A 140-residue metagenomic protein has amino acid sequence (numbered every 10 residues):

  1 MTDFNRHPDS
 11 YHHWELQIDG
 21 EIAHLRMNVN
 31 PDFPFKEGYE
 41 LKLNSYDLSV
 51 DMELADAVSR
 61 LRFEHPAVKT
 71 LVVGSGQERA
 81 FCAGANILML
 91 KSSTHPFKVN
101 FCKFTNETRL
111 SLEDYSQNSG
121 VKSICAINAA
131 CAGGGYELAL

Functional and structural regions predicted by a protein language model:
M1-F35: Short beta-strand/loop segment at the start of cytosolic alpha/beta domains
D3, G38, R79-C82, A132: Short, functionally important structural connectors and interaction interfaces within domains
G20-M27, D47-P96, N106-A126: A structural preference for short, pocket-lining loop segments at secondary-structure junctions
F35-E40, G84-N86: Short acidic, glycine/proline-rich loop/turn micro-motifs
K42-S45: Core nuclear transcription-regulatory modules in eukaryotes
K98-C102: A glycine-rich helix N-cap at a beta->alpha junction
T108, S123-I127, C131-L140: Extended, hydrophobic alpha-helical segments in both membrane/secreted and soluble proteins
